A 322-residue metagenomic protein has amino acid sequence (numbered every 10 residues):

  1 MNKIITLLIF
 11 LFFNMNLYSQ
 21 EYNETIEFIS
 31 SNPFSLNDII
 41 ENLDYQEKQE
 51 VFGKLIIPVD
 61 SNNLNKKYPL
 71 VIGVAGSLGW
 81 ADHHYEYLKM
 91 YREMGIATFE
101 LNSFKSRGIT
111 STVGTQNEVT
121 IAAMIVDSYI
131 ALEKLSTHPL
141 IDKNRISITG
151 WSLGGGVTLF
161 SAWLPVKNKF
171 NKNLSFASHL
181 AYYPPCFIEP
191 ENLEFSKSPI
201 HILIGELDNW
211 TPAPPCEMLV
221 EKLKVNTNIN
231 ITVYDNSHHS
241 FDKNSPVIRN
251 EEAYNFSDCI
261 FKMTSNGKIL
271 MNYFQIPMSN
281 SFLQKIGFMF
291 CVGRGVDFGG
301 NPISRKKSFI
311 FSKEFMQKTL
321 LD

Functional and structural regions predicted by a protein language model:
Q20-K66: N-terminal cap/lid segment of alpha/beta-hydrolase-fold proteins
N65-G76: Short beta-strand element of the alpha/beta-hydrolase
S77-Y85, K89-E93, S103-A123, S161-V166 (+1 more regions): Cap/lid segment of the alpha/beta-hydrolase catalytic domain
N117-P139, F160: Alpha/beta-hydrolase active-site loop
L140-S152: Alpha/beta-hydrolase fold nucleophile elbow
S196, I202-I204: Short beta-strand/loop motif that positions the catalytic acidic residue of the alpha/beta-hydrolase fold
T211-K222, P246: Short alpha-helix in the alpha/beta-hydrolase fold that links the catalytic acid
N228-D322: C-terminal catalytic histidine-bearing segment of alpha/beta-hydrolase fold enzymes
